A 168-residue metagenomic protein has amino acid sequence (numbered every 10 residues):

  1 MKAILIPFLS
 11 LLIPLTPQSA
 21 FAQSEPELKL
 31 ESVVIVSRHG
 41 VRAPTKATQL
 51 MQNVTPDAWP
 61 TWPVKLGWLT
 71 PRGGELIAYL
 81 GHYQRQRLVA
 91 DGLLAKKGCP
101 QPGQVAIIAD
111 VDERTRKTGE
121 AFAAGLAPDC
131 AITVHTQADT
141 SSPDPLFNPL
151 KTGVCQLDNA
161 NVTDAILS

Functional and structural regions predicted by a protein language model:
M1-I4: Positively charged n-region of N-terminal signal peptides that target proteins for export
I6-T16: Bacterial N-terminal signal peptides
T16-A22: Sec/Tat signal peptide C-region and signal peptidase I cleavage site
Q23-S168: Long, internal stretches of domain cores in catalytic or enzyme-like folds, emphasizing the mature domain core
